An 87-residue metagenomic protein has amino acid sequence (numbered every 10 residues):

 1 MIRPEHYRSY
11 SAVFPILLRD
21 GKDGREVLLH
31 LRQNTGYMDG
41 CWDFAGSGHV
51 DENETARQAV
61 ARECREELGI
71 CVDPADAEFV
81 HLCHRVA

Functional and structural regions predicted by a protein language model:
M1-D23: Acidic, metal-coordinating catalytic segment for phosphate/diphosphate chemistry, firing primarily on the Nudix
E5-H6, T35, L82-A87: Acidic pyrophosphate-coordinating catalytic loop
R8, D20, T35, I70-V72: Generic structural signal for beta-strand residues in well-ordered domains
R19-E26, P74-D76: Intrinsically disordered, low-complexity coil segments
G24-E66: Conserved Nudix-box catalytic region and its N-terminal flanking loop in Nudix hydrolases and closely related
G69-A87: Active-site segment of metal-dependent pyrophosphate-handling enzymes, primarily the Nudix hydrolase catalytic core
